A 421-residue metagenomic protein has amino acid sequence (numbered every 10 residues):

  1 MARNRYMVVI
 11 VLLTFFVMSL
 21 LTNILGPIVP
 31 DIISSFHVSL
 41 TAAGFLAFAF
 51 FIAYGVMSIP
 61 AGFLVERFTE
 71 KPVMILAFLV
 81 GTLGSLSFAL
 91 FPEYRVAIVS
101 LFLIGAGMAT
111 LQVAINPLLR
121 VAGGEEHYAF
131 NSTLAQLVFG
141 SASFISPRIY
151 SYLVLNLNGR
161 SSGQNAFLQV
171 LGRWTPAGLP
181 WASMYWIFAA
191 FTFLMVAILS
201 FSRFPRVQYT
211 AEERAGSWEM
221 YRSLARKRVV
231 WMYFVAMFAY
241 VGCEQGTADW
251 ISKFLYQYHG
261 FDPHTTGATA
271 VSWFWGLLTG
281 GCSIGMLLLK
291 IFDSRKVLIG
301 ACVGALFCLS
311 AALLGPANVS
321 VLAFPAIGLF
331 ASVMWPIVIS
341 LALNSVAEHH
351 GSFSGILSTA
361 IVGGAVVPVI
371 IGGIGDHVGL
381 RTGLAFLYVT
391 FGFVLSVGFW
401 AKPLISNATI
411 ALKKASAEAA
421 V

Functional and structural regions predicted by a protein language model:
Y6-V38, S58, N116, S146 (+2 more regions): Extracytoplasmic
L25-G26, P147, V154, S223-S272: Extracytoplasmic gate region of multi-pass secondary transporters
H37, T69, L90-R95, L314-P316 (+1 more regions): Helix-breaking motifs and short loop linkers at transmembrane-helix boundaries and internal kinks in secondary membrane
F45-G62, S272-I284, G363: Central cavity-lining transmembrane alpha-helices of secondary-active solute carriers, predominantly the Major
V56-R95: Conserved MFS/SLC helix-loop-helix module at the cytosolic interface between two early adjacent transmembrane helices
M57-T69, G281-D293, G375-D376: Helix-to-loop junctions at the C-terminal end of transmembrane segments in multipass secondary transporters
T110-G124, S332-A347: Intracellular juxtamembrane helix-capping segments at the cytosolic ends of symmetry-related transmembrane helices
E126, N131-R203: Helix-loop-helix hairpin linking two adjacent transmembrane segments in secondary transporters
